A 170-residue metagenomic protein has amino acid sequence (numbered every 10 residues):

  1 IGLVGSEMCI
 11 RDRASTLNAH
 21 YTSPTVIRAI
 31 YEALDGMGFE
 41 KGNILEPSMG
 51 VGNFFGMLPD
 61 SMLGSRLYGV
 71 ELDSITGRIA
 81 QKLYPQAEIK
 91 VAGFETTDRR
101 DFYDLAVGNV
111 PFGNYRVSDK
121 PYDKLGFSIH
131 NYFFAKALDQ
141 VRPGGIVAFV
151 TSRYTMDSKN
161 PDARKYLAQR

Functional and structural regions predicted by a protein language model:
I1-G5, I10: Single conserved hydrophobic/aromatic residue that forms the stacking wall/gate of nucleotide- or nucleobase-binding
V4-G5, V26, F133: Activation loop
A14-T22: Class I SAM-dependent methyltransferase Rossmann-like catalytic core, especially the SAM/SAH-binding loop
Y21-Y115, F127, G144, S152-Y154: Conserved S-adenosyl-L-methionine
I30, V70-S74, G126-R170: Conserved Class I SAM-dependent methyltransferase catalytic core
Y115-D119, K159: Conserved ATPase-coupling elements of RecA-like P-loop NTPase cores
K120-L125: Short glycine-enriched, charge-decorated loop/helix-capping segments at active-site entrances that position
